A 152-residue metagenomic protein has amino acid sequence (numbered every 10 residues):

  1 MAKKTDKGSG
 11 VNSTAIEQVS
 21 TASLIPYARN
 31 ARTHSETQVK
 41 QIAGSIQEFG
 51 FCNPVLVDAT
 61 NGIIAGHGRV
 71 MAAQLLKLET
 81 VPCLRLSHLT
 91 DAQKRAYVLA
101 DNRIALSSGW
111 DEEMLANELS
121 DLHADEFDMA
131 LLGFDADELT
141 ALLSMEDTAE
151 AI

Functional and structural regions predicted by a protein language model:
M1-I152: Aromatic/glycine/proline-enriched transmembrane-helix motif characteristic of membrane-embedded glycan-assembly enzymes
